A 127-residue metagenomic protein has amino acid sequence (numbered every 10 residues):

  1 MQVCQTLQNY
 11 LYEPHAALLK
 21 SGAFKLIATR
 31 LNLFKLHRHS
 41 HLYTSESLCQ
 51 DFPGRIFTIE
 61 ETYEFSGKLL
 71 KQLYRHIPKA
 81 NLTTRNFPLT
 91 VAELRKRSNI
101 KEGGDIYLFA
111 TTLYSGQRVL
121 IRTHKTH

Functional and structural regions predicted by a protein language model:
M1-H127: SAM-dependent transferase fold signal centered on methyltransferase-like domains, encompassing both Class I
